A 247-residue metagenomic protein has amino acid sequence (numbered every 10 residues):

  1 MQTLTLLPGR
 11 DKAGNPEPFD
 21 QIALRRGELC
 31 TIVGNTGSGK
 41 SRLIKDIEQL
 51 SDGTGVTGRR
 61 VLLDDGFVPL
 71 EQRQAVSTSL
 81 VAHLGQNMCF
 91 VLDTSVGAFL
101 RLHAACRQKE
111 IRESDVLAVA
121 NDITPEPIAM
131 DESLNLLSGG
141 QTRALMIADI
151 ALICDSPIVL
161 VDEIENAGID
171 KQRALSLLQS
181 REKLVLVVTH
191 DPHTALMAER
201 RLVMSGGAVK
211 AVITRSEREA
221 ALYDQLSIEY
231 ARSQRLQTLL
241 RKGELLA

Functional and structural regions predicted by a protein language model:
M1-R26, G55, E71: A short, flexible loop at the N-terminus of ABC-type nucleotide-binding domains that lies
E28, R42-C106: ABC ATPase nucleotide-binding domain signature region
G34-K40: Walker A (P-loop) phosphate-binding loop of P-loop NTPases
V119-L136: Conserved ABC nucleotide-binding domain
G139-V159: GG-anchored amphipathic helix commonly corresponding to the ABC/SMC/Rad50 NBD signature/C-loop
V187-H190: H-loop/switch region of ABC-family ATPase nucleotide-binding domains
L196-M204: Conserved catalytic segment of ABC-fold P-loop ATPases
A208-L239: Conserved beta-strand-loop-alpha-helix hinge in the C-terminal portion of ABC ATPase nucleotide-binding domains
